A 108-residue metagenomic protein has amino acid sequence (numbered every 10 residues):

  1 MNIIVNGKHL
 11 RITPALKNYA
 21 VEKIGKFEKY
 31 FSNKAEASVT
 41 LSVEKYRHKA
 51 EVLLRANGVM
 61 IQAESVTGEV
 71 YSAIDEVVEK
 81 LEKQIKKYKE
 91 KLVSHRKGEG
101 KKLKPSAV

Functional and structural regions predicted by a protein language model:
M1-V108: N-terminal, polar/charged subdomain of small-to-medium soluble alpha/beta proteins
